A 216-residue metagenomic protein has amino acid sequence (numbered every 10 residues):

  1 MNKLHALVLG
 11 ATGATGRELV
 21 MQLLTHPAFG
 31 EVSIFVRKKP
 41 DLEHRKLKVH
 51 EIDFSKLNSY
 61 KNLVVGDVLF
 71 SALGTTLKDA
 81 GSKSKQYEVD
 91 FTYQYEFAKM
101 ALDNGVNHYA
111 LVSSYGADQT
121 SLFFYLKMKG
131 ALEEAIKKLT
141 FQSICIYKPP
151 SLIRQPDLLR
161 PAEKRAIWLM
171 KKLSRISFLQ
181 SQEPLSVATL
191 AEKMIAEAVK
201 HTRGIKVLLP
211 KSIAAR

Functional and structural regions predicted by a protein language model:
L4-H26: N-terminal Rossmann NAD(P)H-binding glycine-rich loop of SDR-like oxidoreductase domains
H5, F29-E31, N107-H108, S143: Residues at the starts of beta-strands that form the adenosine-phosphate
L7, E31, D41, L47-E96 (+1 more regions): NAD(P)H-binding glycine-rich loop region in Rossmannoid oxidoreductase-like domains and their noncatalytic homologs
L9, F35, A72-L73, Y109-Y115 (+1 more regions): SDR active-site strand-loop-helix element
H26-P27, H44: Acidic-histidine catalytic/liganding microenvironments
G30, Q119-R216: Oxidoreductase cofactor-interface core, primarily capturing Rossmann-like NAD(P)-dependent enzymes
K38: Residues in the short beta-alpha loop(s) of Rossmann-like NAD(P)-binding domains
K83, E88-E133, K138, C145-Y147: Conserved Rossmann-fold NAD(P)-dependent oxidoreductase catalytic core, especially the SDR/UDP-sugar
